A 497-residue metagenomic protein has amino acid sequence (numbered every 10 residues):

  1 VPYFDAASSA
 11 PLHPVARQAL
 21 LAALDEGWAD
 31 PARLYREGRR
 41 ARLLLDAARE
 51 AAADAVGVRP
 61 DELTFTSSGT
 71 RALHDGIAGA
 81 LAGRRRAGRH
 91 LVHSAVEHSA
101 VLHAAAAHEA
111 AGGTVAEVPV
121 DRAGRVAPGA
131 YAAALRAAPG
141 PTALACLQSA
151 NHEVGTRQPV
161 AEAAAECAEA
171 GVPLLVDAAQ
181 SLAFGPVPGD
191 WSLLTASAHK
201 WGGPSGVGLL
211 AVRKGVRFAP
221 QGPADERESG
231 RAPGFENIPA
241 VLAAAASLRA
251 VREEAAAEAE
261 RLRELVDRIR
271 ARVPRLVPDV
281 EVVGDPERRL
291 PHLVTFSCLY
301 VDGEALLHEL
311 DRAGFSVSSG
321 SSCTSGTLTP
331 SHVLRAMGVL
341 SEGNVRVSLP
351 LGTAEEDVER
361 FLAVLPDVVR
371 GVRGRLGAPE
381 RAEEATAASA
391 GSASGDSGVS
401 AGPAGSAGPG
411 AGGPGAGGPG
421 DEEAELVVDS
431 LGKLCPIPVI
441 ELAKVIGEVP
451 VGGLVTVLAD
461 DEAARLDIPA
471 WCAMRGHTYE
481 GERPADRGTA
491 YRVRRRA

Functional and structural regions predicted by a protein language model:
V1-G398, G402: Pyridoxal 5′-phosphate
V399-G402, G415-A497: Domain-level signature for proteins that mediate thiol-based redox and metal-cofactor handling
